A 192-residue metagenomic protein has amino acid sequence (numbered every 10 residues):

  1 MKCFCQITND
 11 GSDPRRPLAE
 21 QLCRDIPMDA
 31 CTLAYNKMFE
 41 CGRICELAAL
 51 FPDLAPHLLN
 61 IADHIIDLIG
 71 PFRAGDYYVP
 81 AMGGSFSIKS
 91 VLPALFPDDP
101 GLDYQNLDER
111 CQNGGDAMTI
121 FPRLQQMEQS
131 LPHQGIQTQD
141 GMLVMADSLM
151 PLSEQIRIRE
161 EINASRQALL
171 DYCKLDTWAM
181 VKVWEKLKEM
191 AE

Functional and structural regions predicted by a protein language model:
M1-E192: DEDD superfamily 3′-5′ metal-dependent exonuclease/proofreading module
